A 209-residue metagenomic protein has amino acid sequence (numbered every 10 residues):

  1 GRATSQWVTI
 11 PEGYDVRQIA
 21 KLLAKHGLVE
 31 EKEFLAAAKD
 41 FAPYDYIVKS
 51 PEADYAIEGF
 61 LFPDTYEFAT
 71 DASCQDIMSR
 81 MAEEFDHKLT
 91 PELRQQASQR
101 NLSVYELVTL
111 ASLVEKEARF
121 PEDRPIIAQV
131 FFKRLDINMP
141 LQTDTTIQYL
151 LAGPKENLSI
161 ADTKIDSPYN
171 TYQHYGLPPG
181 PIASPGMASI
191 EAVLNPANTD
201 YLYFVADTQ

Functional and structural regions predicted by a protein language model:
G1-H26: Membrane-embedded segments
L22-V29, L35, D40-Q209: Bacterial extracytoplasmic/cell-wall-associated proteins, especially those involved in peptidoglycan
